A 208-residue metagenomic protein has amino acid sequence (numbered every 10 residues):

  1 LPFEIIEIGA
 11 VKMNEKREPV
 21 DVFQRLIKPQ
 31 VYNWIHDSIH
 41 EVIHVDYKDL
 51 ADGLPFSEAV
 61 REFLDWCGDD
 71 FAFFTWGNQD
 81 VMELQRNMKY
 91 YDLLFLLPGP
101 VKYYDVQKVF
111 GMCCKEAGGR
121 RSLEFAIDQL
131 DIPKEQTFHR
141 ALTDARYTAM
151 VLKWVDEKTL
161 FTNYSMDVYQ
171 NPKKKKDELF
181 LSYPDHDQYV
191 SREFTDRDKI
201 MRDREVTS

Functional and structural regions predicted by a protein language model:
L1-M82, R86, D128, Q136: Conserved non-catalytic scaffold segment of RNase H-like nuclease domains
H40, Y47-L50, V109-T143: Active-site-proximal helix-loop-helix substrate-binding element of RNase H-like nuclease domains
V81-K102: Substrate-recognition/cap helix-loop segment adjacent to the acidic, metal-dependent catalytic center of Asp-based
N87-Y91, Q129, W154-K158: Active-site catalytic microenvironments for nucleophilic, acid-base chemistry
G99-C113: A short, structured active-site edge motif that brings together acidic residues
R140-L152: Acidic, divalent-metal-coordinating active-site segment for phosphoryl/phosphodiester hydrolysis, typified by short
V151-S208: Acidic two-metal-ion nuclease catalytic site recognized across multiple nuclease folds, prominently DnaQ/RNase D-T
